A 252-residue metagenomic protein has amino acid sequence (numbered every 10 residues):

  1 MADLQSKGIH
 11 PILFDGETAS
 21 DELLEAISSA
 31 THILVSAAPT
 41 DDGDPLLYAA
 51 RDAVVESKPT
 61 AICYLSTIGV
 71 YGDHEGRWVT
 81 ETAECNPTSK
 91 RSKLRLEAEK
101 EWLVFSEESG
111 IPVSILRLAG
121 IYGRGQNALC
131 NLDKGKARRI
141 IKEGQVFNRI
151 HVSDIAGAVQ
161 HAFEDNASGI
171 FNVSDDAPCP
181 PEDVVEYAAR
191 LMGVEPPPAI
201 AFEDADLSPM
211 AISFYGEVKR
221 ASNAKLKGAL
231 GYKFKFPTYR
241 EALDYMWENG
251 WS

Functional and structural regions predicted by a protein language model:
L23-Y64, K100: NAD(P)-cofactor binding segment of oxidoreductase domains
A49-K90: Conserved Rossmann-fold NAD(P)-dependent oxidoreductase catalytic core, especially the SDR/UDP-sugar
R77-K100, Q145-R149: Short-chain dehydrogenase/reductase
E99-R124: Conserved beta-loop-beta element that borders a ligand/cofactor-binding pocket
I121-N131, I140-F163, G169: Substrate-positioning beta->alpha
A156-V159, E164-A211, W251: Mid/C-terminal beta-alpha module of Rossmann-like enzyme folds, strongest in SDR-family dehydrogenases/epimerases
E186, A205-K233: Conserved C-terminal active-site "lid" loop/helix of NAD(P)H-dependent oxidoreductases that clamps the redox cofactor
P237-S252: Amphipathic terminal alpha-helices
